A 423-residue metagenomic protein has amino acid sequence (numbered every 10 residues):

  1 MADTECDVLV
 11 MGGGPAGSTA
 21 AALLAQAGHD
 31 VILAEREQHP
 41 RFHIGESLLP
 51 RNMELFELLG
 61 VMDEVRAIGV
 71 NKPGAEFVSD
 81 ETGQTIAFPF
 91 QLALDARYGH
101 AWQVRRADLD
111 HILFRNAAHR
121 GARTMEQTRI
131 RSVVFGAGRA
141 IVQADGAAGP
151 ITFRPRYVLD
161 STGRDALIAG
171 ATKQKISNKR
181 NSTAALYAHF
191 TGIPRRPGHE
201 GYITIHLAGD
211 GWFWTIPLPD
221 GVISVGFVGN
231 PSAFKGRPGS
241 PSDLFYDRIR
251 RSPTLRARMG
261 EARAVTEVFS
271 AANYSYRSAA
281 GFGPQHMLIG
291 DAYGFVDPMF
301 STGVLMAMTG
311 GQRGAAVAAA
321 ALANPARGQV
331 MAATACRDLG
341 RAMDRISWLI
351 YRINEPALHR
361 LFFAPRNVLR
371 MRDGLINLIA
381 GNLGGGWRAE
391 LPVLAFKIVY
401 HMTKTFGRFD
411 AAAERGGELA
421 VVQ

Functional and structural regions predicted by a protein language model:
A2-G14: Beta1/beta-strand and adjacent pyrophosphate-binding region of the FAD-binding site in flavoprotein oxidoreductases
G17-S18: N-terminal Rossmann-fold NAD(P) dinucleotide-binding loop
A25-I44: Glycine-rich FAD pyrophosphate-binding loop
H43-T82: N-terminal FAD cofactor-binding segment of flavoenzymes
I68, A233-V317, A323, Q329-V330: FAD/FMN-dependent oxidoreductases across multiple families
L94-R115, K235-S240: Short beta-strand to alpha-helix junction loop
N116-L255: Predominantly flavin-linked oxidoreductase catalytic cores and closely associated redox partners
A316-Q423: C-terminal helical "tail/cap" subdomain of flavin- and related membrane-associated enzymes
